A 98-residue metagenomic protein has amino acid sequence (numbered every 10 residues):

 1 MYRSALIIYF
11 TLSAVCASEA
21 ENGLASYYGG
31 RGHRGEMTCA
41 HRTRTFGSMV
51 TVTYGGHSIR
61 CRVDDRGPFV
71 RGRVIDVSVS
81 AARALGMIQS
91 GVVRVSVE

Functional and structural regions predicted by a protein language model:
Y2-E98: Secreted/periplasmic proteins
